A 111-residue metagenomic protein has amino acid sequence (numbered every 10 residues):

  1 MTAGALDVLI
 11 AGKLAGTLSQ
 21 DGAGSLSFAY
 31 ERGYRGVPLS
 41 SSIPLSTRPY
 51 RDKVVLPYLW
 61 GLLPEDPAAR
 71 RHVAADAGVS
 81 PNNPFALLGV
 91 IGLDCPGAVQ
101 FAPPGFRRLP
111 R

Functional and structural regions predicted by a protein language model:
M1-R111: Phosphate/dinucleotide-binding and metal-coordinating scaffold of catalytic cores in nucleotide-dependent enzymes
